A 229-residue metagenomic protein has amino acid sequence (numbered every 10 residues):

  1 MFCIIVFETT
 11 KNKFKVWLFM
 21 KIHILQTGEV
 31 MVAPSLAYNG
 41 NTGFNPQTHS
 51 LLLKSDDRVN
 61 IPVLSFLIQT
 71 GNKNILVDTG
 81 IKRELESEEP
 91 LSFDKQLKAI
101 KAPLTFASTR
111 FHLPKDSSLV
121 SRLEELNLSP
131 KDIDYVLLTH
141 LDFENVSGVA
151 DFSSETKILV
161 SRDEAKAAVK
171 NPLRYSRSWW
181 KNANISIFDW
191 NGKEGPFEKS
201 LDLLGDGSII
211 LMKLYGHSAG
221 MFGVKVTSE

Functional and structural regions predicted by a protein language model:
C3-I4, N12-S117: Metallo-beta-lactamase
K21-I24, L36, L64-Q69, I75 (+1 more regions): Core dinuclear metal-dependent hydrolase active-site scaffold
L76-D78, Y135-H140, V160-S161, K213-G216: Active-site neighborhood of phospho(di)ester-bond hydrolases with catalytic His/Asp-centered motifs
V77, E84-S87, N145-S147, A168 (+1 more regions): Short catalytic/ligand-binding loop motif for oxyanion handling, primarily in non-cytosolic enzymes, centered on
G80-K82, K157-A165: Conserved catalytic scaffold of divalent metal-dependent phosphoesterases
E88-E89, G148-D151, P172: Short amphipathic alpha-helical segments
K95-L159: Active-site metal-binding motif and surrounding structural segment of the metallo-beta-lactamase
T109-D132, R162-K213: Metallo-beta-lactamase
